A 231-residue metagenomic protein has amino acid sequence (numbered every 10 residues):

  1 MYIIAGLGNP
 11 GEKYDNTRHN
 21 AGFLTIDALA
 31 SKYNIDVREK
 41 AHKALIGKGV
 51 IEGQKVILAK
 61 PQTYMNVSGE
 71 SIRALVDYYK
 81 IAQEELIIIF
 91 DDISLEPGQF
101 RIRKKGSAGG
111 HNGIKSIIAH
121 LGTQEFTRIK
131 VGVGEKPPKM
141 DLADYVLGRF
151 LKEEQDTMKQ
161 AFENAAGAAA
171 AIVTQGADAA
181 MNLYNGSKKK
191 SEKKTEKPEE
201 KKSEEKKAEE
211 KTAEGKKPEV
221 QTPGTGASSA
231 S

Functional and structural regions predicted by a protein language model:
Y2-K105, K115-A119, T123-I129, K136-D141 (+6 more regions): Nucleotide and nucleotide-moiety/phosphate-recognizing core
A108: Conserved TIR/SEFIR loop-to-helix hotspot centered on a Trp-containing motif with a nearby acidic residue
H111: Glycine-rich phosphate-binding loop at the start of an alpha helix
Q221-G224: Alpha-helical tetratricopeptide repeat
